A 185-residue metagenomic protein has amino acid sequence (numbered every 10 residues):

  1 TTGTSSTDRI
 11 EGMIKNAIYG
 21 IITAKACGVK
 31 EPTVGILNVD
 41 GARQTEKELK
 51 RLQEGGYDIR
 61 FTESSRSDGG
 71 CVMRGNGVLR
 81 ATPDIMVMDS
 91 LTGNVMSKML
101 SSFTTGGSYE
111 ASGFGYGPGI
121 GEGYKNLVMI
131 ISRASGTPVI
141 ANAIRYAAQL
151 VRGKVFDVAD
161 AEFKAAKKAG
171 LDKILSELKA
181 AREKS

Functional and structural regions predicted by a protein language model:
T1-C27, P32, N126-K154: Short, glycine-/small-residue-rich phosphate/pyrophosphate-handling segment
T1-G3, D8, I59-S67, S108-I120: Short, acidic/small-residue loops that bind anionic groups at enzyme active sites
S5-S6, N38-R43, S65-G70, D89-G93 (+1 more regions): Glycine-rich beta-alpha junction loops
S6-R66: Glycine-rich phosphate/diphosphate-binding loop of Rossmann-like nucleotide-binding domains
F61-G69, V158-F163: A generic structural motif
M73-D172, A181: Glycine-rich phosphate/nucleotide-binding loop
E177: Active-site acidic/histidine clusters and adjacent loop/turn architecture that either coordinate catalytic ions
E183-S185: Long, low-complexity, intrinsically disordered segments
